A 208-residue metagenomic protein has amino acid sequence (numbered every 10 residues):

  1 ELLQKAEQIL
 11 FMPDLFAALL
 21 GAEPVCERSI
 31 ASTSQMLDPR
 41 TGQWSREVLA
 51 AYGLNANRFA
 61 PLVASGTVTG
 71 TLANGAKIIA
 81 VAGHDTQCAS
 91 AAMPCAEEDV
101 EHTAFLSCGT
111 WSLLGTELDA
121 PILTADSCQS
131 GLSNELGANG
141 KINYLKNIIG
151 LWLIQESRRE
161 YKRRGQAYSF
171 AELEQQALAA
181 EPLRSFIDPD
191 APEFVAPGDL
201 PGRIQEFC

Functional and structural regions predicted by a protein language model:
E1-V25, M36-R46, A50-A51, N74-C208: Active-site core segments that coordinate phosphate-bearing ligands/cofactors across diverse enzyme families
C26-A31: Nucleotide/phosphate-binding loop and acidic/charged catalytic motifs in nucleotide-binding or -utilizing enzymes
A51-R58: A structural motif corresponding to the C-terminal end of an alpha-helix and its immediate exit/capping segment
P61: ATP-dependent phospho-/nucleotidyl transfer catalytic cores
A64-T71: Glycine-rich phosphate-binding loops at beta-strand->alpha-helix junctions
